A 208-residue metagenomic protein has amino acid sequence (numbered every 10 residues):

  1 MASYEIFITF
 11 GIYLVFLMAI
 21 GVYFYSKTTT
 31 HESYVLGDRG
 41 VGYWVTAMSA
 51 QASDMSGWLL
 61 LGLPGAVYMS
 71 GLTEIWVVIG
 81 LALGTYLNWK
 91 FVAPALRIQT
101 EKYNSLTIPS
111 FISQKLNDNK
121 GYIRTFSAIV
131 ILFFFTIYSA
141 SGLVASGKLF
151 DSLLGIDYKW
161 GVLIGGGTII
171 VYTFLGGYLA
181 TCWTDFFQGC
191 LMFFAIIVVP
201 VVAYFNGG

Functional and structural regions predicted by a protein language model:
M1-E5, G65-W76, S152, F205: Helix-coil boundary and interhelical linker segments in multi-pass alpha-helical membrane proteins
M1-L60, T173-G176: Membrane-interface "cap" regions at the ends of multi-pass membrane proteins
L14-L17, S53-D54, L81-T85, I131-L132 (+3 more regions): Residue-level recognition of pore/gate-forming positions within transmembrane alpha-helices of multi-pass
V35-N104: Membrane-interface helix-loop-helix modules in multi-pass membrane proteins
Y43-S49, Q114-K115, Q188-V202: Small-residue-rich segments of transmembrane alpha-helices in multi-pass membrane proteins, especially helix faces
W76-T173: Helix-loop-helix module between adjacent transmembrane segments
P94-I98, V202-G208: Extracellular/periplasmic helix-exit of transmembrane alpha-helices
